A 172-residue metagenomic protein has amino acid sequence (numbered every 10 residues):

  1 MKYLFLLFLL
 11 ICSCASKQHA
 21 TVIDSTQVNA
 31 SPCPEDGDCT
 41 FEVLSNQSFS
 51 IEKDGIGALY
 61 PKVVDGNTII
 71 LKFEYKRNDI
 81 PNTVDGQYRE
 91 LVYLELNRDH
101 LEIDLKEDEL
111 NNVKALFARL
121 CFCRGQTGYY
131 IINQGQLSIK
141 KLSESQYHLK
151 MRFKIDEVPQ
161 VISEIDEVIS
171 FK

Functional and structural regions predicted by a protein language model:
M1-L7: Sec-dependent signal peptide recognition, specifically the positively charged N-region followed immediately by
F5, K62, D85, G128-Y130 (+1 more regions): Sterically constrained small-residue positions within well-ordered secondary structures of folded domains
I11-S13: C-terminal motif of bacterial Sec signal peptides marking the signal peptidase cleavage site
K17-G125: An ectodomain-focused feature that recognizes extracytoplasmic/extracellular
L44, K72-K76, E95-N97, K106 (+4 more regions): A structural detector for beta-sheet-dominated domains
N78-I80, D99-L101, E144-Q146, D156-V158 (+1 more regions): Generic "edge-of-domain/loop-turn" microfeature
E90-L101, P159-K172: A short, surface-exposed beta-strand/turn
D108-D166: Acidic, glycine-rich flexible loop segments
